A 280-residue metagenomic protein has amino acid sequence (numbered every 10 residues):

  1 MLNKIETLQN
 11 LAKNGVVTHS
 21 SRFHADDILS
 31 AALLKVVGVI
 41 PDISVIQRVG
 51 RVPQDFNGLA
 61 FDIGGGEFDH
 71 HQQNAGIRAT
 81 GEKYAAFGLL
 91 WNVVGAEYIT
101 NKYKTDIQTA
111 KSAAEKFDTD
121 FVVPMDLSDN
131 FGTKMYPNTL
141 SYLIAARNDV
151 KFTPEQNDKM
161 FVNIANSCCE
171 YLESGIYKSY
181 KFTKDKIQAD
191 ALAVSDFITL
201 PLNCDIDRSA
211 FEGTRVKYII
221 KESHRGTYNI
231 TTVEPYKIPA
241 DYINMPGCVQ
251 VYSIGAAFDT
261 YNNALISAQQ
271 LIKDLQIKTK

Functional and structural regions predicted by a protein language model:
L2-N10, S44, V49-V52, T183 (+2 more regions): Non-transmembrane, aqueous-exposed alpha-helical and coiled segments at domain scale
L8-K13, I40-P41, V52-F56, D190-S195 (+1 more regions): Flexible, charged surface loops at secondary-structure boundaries
N10-S21, F61, S195-P201: Short hydrophobic beta-strand segments
G15-D55: N-terminal ordered "arm"
A25-D27, A31-A32, A75-R78, F117 (+1 more regions): C-terminal accessory domains and tails appended to enzymatic cores
V37-D42, G95-K104, D149-F152: Short helix-capping/linker segments at secondary-structure and domain boundaries
G50-F68, K217-I219, Y228-T231: Short, well-ordered secondary-structure micro-motifs within conserved domains or adaptor modules
G58-Y142: A basic- and aromatic-enriched beta-loop-alpha substructure that forms the phosphate/nucleotide- and DNA/RNA-contacting
